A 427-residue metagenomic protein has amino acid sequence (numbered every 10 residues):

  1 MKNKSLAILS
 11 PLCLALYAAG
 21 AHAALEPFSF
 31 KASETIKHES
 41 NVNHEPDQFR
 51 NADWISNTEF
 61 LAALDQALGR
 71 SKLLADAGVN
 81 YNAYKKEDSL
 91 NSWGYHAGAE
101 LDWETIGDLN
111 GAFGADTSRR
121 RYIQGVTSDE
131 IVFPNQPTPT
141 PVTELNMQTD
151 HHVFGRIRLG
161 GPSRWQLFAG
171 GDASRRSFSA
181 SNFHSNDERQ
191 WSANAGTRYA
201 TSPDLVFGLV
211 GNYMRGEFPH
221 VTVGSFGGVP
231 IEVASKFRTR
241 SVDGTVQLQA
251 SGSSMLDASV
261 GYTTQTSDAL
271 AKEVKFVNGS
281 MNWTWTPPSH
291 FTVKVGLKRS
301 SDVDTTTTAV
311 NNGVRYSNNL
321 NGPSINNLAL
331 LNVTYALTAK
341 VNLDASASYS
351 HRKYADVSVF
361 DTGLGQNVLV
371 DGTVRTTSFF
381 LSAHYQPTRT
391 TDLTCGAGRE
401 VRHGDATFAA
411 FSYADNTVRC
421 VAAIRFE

Functional and structural regions predicted by a protein language model:
M1-L9: Bacterial N-terminal signal peptides that target proteins for export
A18-G20: N-terminal signal peptide c-region/cleavage motif recognized by signal peptidases
A23-E427: Gram-negative and organellar
